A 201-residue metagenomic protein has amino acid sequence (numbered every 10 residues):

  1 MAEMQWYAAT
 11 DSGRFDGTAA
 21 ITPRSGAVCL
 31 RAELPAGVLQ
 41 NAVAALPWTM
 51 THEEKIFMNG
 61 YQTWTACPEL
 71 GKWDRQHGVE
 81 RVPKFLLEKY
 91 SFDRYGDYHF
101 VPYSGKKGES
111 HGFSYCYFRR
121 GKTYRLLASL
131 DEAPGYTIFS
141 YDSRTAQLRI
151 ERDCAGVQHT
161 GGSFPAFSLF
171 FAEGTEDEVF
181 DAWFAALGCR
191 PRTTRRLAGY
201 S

Functional and structural regions predicted by a protein language model:
M1-S201: Carbohydrate-recognition beta-sandwich/jelly-roll modules in extracellular/periplasmic carbohydrate-active proteins
